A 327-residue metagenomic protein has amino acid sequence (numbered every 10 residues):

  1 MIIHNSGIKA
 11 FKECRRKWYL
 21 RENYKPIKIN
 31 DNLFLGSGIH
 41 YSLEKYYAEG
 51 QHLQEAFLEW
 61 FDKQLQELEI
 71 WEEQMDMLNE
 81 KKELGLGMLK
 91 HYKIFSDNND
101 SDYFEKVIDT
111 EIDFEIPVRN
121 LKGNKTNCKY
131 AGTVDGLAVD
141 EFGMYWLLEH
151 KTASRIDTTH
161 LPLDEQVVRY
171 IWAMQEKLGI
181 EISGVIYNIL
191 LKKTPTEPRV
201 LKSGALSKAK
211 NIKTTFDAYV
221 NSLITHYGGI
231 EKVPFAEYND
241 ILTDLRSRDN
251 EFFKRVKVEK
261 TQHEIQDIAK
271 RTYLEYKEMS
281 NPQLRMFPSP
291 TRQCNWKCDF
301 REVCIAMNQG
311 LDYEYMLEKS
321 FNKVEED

Functional and structural regions predicted by a protein language model:
M1-D327: RecB-family 4Fe-4S metal-dependent nuclease core
